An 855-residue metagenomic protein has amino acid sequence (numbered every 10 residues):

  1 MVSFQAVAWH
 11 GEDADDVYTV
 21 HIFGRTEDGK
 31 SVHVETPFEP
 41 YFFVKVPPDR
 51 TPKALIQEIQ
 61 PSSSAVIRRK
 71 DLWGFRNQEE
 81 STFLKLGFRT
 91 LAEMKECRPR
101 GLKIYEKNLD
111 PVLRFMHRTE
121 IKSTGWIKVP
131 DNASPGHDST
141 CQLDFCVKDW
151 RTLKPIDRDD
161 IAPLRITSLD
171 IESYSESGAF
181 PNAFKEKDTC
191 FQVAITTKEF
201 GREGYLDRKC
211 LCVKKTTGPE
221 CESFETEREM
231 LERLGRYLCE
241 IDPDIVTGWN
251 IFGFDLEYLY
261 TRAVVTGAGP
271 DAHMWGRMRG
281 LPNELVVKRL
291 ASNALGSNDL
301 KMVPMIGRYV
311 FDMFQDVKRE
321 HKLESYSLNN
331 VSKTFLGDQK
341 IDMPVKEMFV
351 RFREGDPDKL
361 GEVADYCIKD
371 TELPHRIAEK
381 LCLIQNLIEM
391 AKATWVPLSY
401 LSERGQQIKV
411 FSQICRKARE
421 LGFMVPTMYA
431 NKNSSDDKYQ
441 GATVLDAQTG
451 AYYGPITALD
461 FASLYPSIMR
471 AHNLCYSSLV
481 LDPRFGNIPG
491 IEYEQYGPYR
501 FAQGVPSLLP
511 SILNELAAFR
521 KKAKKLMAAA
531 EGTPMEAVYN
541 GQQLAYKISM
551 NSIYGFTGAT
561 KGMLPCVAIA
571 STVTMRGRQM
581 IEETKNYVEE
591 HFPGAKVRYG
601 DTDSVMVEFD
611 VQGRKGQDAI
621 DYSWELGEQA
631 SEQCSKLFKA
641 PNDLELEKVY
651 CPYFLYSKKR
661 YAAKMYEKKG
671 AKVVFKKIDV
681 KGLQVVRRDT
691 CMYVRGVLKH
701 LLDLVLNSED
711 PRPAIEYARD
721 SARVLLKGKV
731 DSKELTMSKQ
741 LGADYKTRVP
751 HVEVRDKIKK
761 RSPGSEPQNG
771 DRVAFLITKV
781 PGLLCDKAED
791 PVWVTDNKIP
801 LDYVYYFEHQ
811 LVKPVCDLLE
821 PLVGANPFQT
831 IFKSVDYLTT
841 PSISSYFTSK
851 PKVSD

Functional and structural regions predicted by a protein language model:
M1-D242, A268, K369, H375-A393 (+5 more regions): DnaQ-like (DEDDh/DEDDy) 3′-5′ exonuclease domain used for proofreading and 3′-end trimming on nucleic acids
F23-R25, L72, N250, D338-K340 (+6 more regions): Core structural elements
K128, F349-H472, M535-Y587, Y599 (+7 more regions): Common nucleic-acid-contacting/processivity interface regions adjacent to the catalytic cores of nucleic-acid enzymes
Y205-L211, T216-C221, E225, D242 (+3 more regions): Active-site-proximal helix-loop-helix substrate-binding element of RNase H-like nuclease domains
L234-Y258: Proline-aspartate-enriched helix->loop->beta-strand connector
L300, M313, E420-M563, K659-V686 (+3 more regions): Catalytic nucleotidyl-transfer cores of nucleotide-processing enzymes
V605-G627: Catalytic palm subdomain of template-directed nucleic-acid polymerases, centered on the conserved carboxylate motif
E628-D855: C-terminal, non-catalytic extensions of nucleic-acid polymerases
